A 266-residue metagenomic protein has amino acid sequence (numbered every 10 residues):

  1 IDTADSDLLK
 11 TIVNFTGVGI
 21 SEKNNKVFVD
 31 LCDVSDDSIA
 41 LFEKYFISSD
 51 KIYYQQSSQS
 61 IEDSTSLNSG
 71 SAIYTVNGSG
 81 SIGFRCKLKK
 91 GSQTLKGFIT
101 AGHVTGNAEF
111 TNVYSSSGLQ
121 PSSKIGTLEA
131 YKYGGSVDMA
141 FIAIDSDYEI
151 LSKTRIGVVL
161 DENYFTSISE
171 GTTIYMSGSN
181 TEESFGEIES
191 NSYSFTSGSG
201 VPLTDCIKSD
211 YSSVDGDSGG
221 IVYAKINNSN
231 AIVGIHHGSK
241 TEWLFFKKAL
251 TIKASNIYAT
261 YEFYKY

Functional and structural regions predicted by a protein language model:
I1, K10-I39: Short glycine/threonine-rich beta-strand-turn micro-motifs
T3, Y133, A143, Y211 (+2 more regions): Residue-level recognition of alpha-helix boundary/capping or hinge positions
A4-E22, Y74-G91: Extended, charge-rich low-complexity interaction segments
S38-S48: Short amphipathic alpha-helices in soluble, non-transmembrane regions that often serve as interface/regulatory elements
S49-Q59: Conserved short beta-strand edge segments in small beta-sheet-based binding/regulatory domains
T65-V201, A224-K225, H237: Serine endopeptidase catalytic core focused on the charge-relay Asp
G186-S213, S218-G219, Y266: Helical hairpin unit composed of two closely spaced alpha helices linked by a short loop
Y223-Y266: C-terminal subregion of chymotrypsin/trypsin-like serine protease catalytic domains
